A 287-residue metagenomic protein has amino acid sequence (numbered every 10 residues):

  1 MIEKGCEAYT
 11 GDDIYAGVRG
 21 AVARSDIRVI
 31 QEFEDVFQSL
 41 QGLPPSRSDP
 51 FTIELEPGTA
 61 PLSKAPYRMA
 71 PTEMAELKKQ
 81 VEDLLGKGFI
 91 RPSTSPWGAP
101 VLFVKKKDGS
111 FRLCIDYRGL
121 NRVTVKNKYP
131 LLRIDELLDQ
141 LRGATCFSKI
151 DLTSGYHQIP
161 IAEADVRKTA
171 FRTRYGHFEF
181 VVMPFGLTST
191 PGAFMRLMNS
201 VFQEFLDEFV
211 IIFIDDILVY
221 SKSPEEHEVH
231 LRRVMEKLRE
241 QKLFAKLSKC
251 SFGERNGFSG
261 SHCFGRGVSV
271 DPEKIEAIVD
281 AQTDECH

Functional and structural regions predicted by a protein language model:
M1-H287: Retroelement reverse transcriptase polymerase core
